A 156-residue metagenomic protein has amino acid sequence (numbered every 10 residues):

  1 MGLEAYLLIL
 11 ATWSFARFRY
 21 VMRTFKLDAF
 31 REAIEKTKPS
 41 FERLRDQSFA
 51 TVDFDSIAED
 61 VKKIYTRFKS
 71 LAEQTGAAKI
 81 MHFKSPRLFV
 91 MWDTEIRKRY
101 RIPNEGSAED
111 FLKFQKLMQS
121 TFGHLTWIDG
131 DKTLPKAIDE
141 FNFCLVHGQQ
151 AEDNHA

Functional and structural regions predicted by a protein language model:
M1-F68, P86-A156: An N-terminal alpha-helical hairpin/helix-loop-helix interaction module that forms a charged, gly/pro-flexible surface
G76-H82: Short hydrophobic alpha-helical segments that form membrane-spanning helices or hydrophobic packing faces of helical
